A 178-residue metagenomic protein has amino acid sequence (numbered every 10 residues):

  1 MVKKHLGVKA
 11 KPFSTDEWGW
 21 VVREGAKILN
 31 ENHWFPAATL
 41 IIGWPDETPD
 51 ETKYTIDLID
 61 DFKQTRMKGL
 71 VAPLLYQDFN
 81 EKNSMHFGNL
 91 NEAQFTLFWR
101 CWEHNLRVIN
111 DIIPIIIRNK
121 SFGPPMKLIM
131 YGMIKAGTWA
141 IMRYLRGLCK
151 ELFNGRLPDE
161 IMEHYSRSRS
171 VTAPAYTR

Functional and structural regions predicted by a protein language model:
M1-F13, N32, D61-Q64, E81-N110: C-terminal scaffold of the Radical SAM
V8-K82: Conserved C-terminal portion of the radical SAM core fold that forms the substrate/S-adenosylmethionine-binding
N83, F87, A93-R178: Radical SAM enzyme core and accessory elements
